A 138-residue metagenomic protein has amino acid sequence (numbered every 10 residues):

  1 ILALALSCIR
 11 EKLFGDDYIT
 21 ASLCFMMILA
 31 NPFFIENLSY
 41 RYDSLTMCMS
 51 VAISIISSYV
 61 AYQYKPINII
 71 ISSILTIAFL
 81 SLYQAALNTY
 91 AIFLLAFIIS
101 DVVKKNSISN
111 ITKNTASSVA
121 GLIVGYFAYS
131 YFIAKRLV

Functional and structural regions predicted by a protein language model:
L2-G15, V60: Transmembrane-helix motifs of polytopic, lipid-linked glycan transferases
A3-L4, F25, S73-I77, Y90 (+1 more regions): Alpha-helical transmembrane spans of integral membrane proteins, capturing the lipid-embedded, hydrophobic core of TM
F14-C24, I67-I69, N110-S117: Membrane-interfacial loop-to-transmembrane alpha-helix junctions, especially the N-terminal start
I19-A61, S81-L82, A86, Y90: Membrane-interface micro-motifs in multi-pass membrane enzymes
Y59-A78, N106-K113: Short hydrophobic alpha-helices at membrane interfaces in multi-pass membrane enzymes
I69-Q84, T89, L95: Membrane-interface alpha helices of multi-pass inner-membrane proteins
Y90-I123: Perimembrane helix-loop-helix junctions
Y131-V138: Extracytoplasmic catalytic-loop and juxtamembrane helix elements of membrane-embedded, polyprenol/dolichol-linked
